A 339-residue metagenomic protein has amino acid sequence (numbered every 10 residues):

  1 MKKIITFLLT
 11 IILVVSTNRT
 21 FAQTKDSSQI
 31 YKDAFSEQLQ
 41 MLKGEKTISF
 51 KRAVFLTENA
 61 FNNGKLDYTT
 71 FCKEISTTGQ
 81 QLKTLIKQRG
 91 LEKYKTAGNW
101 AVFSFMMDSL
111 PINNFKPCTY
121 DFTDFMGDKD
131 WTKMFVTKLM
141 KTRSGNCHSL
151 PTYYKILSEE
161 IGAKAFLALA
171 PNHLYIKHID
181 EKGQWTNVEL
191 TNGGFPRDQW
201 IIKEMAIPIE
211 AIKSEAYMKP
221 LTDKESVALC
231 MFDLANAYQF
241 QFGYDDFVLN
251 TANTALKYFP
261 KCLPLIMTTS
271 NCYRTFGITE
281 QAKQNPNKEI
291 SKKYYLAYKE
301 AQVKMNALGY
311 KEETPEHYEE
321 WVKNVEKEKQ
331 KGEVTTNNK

Functional and structural regions predicted by a protein language model:
M1-K25: Bacterial Sec-dependent N-terminal signal peptides
K46, K51-T137: Secondary-structure boundary elements
P117-H173: Active-site neighborhood of thiol-dependent amide/isopeptide-bond enzymes
S149-E215: Hydrophobic/aromatic-rich core segments of domains that either
K219-F240, K261-A282, K311-E328: Amphipathic alpha-helical repeat scaffolds of TPR domains
T254-A255, M305: Canonical positions in the second alpha-helix
Y295-K339: Terminal, low-structured helical/coil segments at or just beyond the last alpha-helical repeat
